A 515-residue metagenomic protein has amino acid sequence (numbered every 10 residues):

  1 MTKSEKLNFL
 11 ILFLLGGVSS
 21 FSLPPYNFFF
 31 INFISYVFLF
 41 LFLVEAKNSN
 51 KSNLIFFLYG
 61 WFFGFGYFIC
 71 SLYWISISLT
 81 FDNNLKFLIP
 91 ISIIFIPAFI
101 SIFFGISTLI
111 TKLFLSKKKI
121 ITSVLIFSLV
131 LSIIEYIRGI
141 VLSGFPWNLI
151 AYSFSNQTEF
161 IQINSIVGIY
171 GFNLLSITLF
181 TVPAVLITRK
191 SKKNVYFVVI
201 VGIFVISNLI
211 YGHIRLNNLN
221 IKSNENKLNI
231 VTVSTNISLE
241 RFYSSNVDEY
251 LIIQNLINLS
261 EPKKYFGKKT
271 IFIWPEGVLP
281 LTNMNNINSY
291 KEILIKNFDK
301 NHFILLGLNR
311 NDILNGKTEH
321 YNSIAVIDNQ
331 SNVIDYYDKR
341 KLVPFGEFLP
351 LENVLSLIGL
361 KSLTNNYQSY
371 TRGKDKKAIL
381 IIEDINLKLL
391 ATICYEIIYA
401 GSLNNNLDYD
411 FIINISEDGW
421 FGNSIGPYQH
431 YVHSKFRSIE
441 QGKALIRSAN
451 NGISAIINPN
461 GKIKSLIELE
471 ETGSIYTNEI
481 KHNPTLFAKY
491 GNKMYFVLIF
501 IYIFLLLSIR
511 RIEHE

Functional and structural regions predicted by a protein language model:
M1-L219, N423, S434-R437, A449-N451 (+2 more regions): Membrane-embedded alpha-helical bundles of multi-pass enzymes that act on lipidic or dolichyl-linked glycan substrates
L7-N8, Y250-Q254, Y428: Non-membrane alpha-helical structural segments and their capping/turn regions in soluble enzymes
P24-L41, Y67-W74, S234-T235, K268-T282 (+2 more regions): Short, conserved active-site loops that position catalytic residues or coordinate cofactors/metal ions across diverse
I91-P97, S238-S244, K361-N365: Short glycine/proline- and acidic residue-enriched helix-loop micro-motifs that form flexible lids or anion-recognition
L142-F145, N224, N315-E319: Short glycine/proline-enriched turns and hinge-like loops at secondary-structure junctions
N156-T158, F204-W274, L281-I295: Membrane-interface segments at or immediately adjacent to transmembrane helices that form the boundary between
G267, F272-E515: Solvent-exposed soluble domains appended to multi-pass membrane proteins
